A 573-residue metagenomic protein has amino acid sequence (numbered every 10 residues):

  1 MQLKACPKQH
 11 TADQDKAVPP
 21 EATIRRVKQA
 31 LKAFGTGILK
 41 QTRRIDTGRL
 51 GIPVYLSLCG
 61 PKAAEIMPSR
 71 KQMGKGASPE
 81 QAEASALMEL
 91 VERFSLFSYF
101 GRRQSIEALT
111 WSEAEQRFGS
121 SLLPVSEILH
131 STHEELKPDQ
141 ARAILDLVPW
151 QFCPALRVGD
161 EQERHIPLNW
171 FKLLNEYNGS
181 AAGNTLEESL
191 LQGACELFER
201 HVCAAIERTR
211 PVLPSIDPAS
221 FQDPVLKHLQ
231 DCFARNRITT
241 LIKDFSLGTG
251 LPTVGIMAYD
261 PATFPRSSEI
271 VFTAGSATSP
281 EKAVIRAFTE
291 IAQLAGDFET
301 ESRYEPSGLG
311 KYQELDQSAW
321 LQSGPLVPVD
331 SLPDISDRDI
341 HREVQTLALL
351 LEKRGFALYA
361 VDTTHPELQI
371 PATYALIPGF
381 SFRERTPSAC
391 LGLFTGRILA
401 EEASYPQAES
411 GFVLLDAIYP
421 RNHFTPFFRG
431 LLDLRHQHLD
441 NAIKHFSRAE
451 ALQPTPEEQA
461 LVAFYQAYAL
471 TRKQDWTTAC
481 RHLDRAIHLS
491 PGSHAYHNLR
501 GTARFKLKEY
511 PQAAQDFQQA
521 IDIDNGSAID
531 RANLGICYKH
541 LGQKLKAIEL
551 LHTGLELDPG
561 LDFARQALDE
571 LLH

Functional and structural regions predicted by a protein language model:
M1-T502, K506, Q512, I529 (+1 more regions): Helix-biased "structured C-terminal domain" signature
F171, D569-E570: Long, low-complexity intrinsically disordered regions
R472-T478, L545-K546, L571-H573: Alpha-helical linker/edge segments of TPR/alpha-solenoid repeat scaffolds and analogous pre-/post-domain helices
Q518-D522: Tandem repeat domain/solenoid detector
K539-F563, D569: TPR/TPR-like (Sel1-like) alpha-helical repeat modules
